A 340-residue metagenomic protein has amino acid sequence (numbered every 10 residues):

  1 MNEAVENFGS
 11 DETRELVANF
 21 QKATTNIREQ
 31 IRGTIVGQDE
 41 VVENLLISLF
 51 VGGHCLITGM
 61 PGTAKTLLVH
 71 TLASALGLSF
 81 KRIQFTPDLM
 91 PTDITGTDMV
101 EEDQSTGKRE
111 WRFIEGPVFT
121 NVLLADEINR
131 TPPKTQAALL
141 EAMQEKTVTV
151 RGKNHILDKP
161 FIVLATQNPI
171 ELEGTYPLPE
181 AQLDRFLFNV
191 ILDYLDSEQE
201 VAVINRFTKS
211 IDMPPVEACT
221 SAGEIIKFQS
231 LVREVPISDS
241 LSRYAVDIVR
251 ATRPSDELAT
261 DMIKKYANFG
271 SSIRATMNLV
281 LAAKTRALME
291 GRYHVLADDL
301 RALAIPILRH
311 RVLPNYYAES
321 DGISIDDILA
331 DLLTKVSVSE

Functional and structural regions predicted by a protein language model:
M1-D11, A18, P254-E340: C-terminal engagement/docking regions of AAA+ P-loop ATPases
V17-T63, R250: Pre-Walker A (pre-P-loop) alpha-helix and adjacent loop at the N terminus of AAA/AAA+ ATPase modules, a conserved
N44-L46, E102-L124: Conserved alpha-helical scaffold flanking the Walker A/P-loop in AAA+ ATPase domains
L49-P87: Walker A/P-loop
T58-P61, Q84, Q104-I114, E145-P160 (+3 more regions): Conserved Walker
P91, T95-G96, T175-I248: Conserved AAA+ ATPase core "coupling" helix
P117-Q144, D158, E173-Q182, Y194-A202: Conserved AAA+/SF3 P-loop NTPase catalytic/coupling segment centered on the Walker-B
L123-A125, T149-V150, F161-N168, A283: Structural recognition of the conserved hydrophobic beta-strand(s) that form the central parallel beta-sheet of P-loop
